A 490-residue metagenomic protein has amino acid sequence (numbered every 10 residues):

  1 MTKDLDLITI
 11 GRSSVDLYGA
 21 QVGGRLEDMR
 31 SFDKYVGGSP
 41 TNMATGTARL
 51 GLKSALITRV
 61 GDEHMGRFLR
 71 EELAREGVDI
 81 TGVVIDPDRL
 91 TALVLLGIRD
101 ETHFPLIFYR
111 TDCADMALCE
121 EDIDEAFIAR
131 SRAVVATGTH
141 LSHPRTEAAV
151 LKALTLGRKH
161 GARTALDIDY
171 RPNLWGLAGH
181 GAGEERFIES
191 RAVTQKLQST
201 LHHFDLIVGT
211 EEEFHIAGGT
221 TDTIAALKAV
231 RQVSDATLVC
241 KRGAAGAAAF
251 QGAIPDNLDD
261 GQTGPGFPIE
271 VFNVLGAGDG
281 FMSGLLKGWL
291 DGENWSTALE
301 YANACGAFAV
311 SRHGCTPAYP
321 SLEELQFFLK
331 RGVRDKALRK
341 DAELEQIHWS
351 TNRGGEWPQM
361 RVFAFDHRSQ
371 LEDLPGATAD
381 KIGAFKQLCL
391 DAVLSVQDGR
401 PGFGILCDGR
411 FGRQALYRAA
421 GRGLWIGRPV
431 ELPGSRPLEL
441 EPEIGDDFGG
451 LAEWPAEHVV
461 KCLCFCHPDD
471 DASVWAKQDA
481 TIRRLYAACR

Functional and structural regions predicted by a protein language model:
M1-D79, T102, L118, E270 (+1 more regions): Glycine-rich phosphate/adenosyl-contacting loop at the front of the ribokinase-like
M1-I8, L156-K159, G219-E343: Conserved phosphate-binding/catalytic region of the ribokinase-like
K53-G138, Q326-D335: Conserved N-terminal subdomain of the carbohydrate kinase-like
S54, I80, T164-L166, L238 (+2 more regions): Hydrophobic beta-strand scaffold residues
L118-E125, R191-L197, E439-E453: Short, acidic/polar
A133-A229, A236, C240, A244-I254: Conserved beta-alpha-beta core of the PfkB/ribokinase-like small-molecule kinase fold
V135, T139-P144, T155-R158, A162-T164 (+1 more regions): Hydrophobic alpha-helical segments and helix pairs
D335-K477: Alpha/beta catalytic barrel-like cores
